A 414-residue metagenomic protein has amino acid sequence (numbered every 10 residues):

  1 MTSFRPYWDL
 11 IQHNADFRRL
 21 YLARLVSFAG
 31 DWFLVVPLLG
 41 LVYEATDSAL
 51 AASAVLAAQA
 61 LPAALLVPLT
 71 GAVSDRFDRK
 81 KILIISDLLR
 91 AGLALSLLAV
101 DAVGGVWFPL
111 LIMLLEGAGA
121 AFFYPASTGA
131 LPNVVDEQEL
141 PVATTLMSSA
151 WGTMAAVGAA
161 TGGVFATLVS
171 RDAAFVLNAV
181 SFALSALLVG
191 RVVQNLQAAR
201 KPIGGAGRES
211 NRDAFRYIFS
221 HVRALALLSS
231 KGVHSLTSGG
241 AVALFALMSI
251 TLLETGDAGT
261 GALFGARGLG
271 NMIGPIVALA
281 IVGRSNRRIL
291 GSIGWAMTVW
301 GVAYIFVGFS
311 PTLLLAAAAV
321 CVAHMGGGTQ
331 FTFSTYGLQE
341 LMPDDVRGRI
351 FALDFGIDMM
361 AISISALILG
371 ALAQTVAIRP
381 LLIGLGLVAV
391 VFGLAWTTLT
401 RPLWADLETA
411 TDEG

Functional and structural regions predicted by a protein language model:
M1-G414: Alpha-helical transmembrane-bundle signature of multi-pass membrane transport and export proteins
